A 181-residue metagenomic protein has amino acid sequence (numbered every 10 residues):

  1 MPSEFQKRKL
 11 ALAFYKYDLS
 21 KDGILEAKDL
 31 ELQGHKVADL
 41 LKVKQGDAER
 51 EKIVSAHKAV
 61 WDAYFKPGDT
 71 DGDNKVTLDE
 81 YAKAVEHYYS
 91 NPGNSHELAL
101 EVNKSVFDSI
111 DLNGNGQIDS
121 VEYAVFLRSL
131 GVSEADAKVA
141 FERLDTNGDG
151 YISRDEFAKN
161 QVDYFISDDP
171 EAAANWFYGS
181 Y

Functional and structural regions predicted by a protein language model:
M1-Y15: Plant-biased recognition of short, low-complexity, intrinsically disordered N-terminal tails
S3, D47, A173-A174: Helix N-terminus capping/helix-initiation residues
K16-D18, D22-G93, S105: Acidic (E/D-rich), amphipathic helical modules within compact regulatory domains
V60-G114, A124-Y181: EF-hand and EF-hand-like Ca2+-sensor regions
